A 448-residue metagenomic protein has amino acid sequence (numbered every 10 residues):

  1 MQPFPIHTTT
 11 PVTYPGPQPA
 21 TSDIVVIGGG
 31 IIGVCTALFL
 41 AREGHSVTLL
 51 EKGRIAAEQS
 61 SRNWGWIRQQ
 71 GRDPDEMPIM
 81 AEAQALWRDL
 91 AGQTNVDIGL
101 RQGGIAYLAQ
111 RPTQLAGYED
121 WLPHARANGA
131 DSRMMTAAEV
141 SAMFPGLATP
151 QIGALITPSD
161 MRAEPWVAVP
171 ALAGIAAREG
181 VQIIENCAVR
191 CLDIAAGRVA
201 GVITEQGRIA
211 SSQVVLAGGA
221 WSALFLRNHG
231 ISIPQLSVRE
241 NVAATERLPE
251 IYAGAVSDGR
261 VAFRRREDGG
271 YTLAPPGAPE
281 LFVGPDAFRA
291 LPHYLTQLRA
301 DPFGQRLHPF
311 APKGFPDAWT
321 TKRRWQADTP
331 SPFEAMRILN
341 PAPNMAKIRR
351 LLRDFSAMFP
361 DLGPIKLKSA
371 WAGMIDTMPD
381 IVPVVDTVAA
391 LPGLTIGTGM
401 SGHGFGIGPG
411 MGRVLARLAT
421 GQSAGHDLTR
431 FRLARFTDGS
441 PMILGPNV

Functional and structural regions predicted by a protein language model:
M1-I24, R42-E43, P441-G445: Extreme N-terminal leader/targeting segments of oxidoreductases
G28-G30, K52: Glycine-rich Rossmann-fold phosphate-binding loop(s) that bind the pyrophosphate of adenine dinucleotide cofactors
C35, L192-T321, E334-M345, R350-D361 (+1 more regions): Flavin-dependent oxidoreductases
R42-S61: Glycine-rich FAD pyrophosphate-binding loop
G65-M143, R260-F263, G270-T272, E280-V283 (+1 more regions): Dinucleotide-binding Rossmann-like beta1-alpha1 core, especially the glycine-rich loop that anchors the ADP
P78-A81, Y107-G117, L155-G174, I184 (+3 more regions): Short beta-strand to alpha-helix junction loop
L155-Q213: Helical element adjacent to the flavin cofactor pocket in flavoenzyme catalytic cores
A318-P441: C-terminal catalytic lobe of FAD-dependent flavoproteins
